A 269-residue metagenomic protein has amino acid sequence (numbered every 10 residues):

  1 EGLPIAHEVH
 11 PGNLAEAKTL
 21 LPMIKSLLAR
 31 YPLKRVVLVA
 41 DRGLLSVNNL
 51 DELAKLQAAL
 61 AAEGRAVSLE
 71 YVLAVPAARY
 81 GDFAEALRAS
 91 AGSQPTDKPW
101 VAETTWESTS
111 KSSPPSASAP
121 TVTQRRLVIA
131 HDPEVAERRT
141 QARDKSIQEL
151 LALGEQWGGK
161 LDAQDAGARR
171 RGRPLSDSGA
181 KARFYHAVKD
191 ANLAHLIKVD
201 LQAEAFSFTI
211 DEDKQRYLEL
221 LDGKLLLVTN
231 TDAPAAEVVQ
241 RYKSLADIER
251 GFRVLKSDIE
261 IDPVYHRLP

Functional and structural regions predicted by a protein language model:
E1-P269: Anion-binding and metal-coordination hotspots
